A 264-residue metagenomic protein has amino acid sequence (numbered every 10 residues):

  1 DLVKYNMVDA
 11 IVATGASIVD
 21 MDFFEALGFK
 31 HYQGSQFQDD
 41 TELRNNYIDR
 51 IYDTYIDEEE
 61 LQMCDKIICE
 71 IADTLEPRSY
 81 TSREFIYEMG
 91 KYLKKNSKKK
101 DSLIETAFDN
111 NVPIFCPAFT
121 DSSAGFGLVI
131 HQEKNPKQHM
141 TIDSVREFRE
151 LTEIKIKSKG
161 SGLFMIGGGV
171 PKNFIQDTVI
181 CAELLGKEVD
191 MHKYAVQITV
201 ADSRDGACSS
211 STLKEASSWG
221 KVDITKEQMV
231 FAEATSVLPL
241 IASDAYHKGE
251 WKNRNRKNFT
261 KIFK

Functional and structural regions predicted by a protein language model:
D1-N6, E25-Q36, Q132, V179-E188 (+1 more regions): A glycine- and small-aliphatic-rich helix-loop capping segment at beta-alpha/alpha-beta transitions that lines
L2-M63: A generic, well-ordered mixed alpha/beta core segment in the N-terminal half of proteins
I11-V12, F115-F119, P136-C208: Glycine-rich anion-binding loop/nest that anchors nucleotide
S17-M21, S122-A124, D202-D205: Short gly/pro/ser/thr-enriched loop/turn and capping motifs at secondary-structure boundaries
D22-G28, G125-I130, I175-T178, A207-S210: Short acidic, glycine/serine/threonine-rich loops at helix termini
F29-E42, N135-I142, E215-K221: A polyampholytic, Gly/Pro-enriched intrinsically disordered region
E42-A124: Ligand-binding beta-strand-loop-alpha-helix segment within the catalytic cores of soluble metabolic enzymes
E153, G160, V170, E183-K264: C-terminal functional extensions of proteins
